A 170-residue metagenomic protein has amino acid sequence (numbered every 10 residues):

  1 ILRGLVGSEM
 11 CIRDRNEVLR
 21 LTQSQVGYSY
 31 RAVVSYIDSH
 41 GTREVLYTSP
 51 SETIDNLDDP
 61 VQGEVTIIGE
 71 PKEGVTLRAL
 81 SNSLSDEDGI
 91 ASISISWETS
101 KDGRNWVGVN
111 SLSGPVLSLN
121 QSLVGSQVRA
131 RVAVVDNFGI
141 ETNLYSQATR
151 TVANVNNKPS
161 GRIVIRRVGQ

Functional and structural regions predicted by a protein language model:
I1-I12: Single conserved hydrophobic/aromatic residue that forms the stacking wall/gate of nucleotide- or nucleobase-binding
S8-E9, S94-K101: Conserved aromatic beta-strand anchor motif in extracellular beta-sandwich/beta-rich domains
R13-L21, G103-L119: Surface-exposed, flexible coil segments in extracellular/virion-facing regions
Y36-R43, G103, V135-E141: Short, solvent-exposed loop/turn segments at the edges of extracellular beta-sandwich modules
V45-N56, N143-N154: Terminal edge beta-strands and adjacent linker/stalk segments of extracellular immunoglobulin-superfamily beta-sandwich
L57-I67, V155-I165: Proline-enriched interdomain boundary motifs that mark the N-terminal boundary and often initiate the first structured
E73-N82: A short beta-strand segment in extracellular, disulfide-stabilized domains
S85-S96: Solvent-exposed loop segments of extracellular immunoglobulin-like
